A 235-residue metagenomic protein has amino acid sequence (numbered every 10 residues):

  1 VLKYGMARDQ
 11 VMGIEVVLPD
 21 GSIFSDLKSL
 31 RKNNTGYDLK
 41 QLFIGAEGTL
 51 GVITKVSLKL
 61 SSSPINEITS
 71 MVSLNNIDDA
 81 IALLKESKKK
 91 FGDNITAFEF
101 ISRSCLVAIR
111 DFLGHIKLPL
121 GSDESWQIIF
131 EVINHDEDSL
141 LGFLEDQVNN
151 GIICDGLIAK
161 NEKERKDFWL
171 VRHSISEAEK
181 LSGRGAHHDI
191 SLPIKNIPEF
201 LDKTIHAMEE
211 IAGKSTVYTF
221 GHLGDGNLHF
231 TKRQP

Functional and structural regions predicted by a protein language model:
V1-A97: FAD-binding subdomain of flavoenzyme oxidoreductases
M71-L74, I81-P235: C-terminal substrate-recognition/cap domain of FAD-linked oxidoreductases
